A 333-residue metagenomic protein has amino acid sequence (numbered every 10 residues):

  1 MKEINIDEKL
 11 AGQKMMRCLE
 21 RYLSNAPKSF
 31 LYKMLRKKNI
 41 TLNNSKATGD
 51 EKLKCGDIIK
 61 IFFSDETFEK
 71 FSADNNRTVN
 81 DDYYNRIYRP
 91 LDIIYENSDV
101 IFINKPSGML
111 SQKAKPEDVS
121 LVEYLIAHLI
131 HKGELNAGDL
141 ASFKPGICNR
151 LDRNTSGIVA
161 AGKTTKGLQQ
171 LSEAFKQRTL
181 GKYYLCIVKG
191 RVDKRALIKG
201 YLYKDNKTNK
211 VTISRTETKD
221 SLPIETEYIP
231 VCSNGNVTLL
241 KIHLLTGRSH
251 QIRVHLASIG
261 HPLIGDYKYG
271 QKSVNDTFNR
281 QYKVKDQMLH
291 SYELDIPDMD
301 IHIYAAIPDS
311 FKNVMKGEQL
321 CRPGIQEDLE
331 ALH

Functional and structural regions predicted by a protein language model:
M1-Y203, Y304, P308-V314, C321-G324 (+1 more regions): RNA pseudouridine synthases
L42-N44, I259, P297: Short strand-turn-strand beta-turns centered on an Asx-Gly dipeptide
Y83-Y88, D193-A196, T216-T226, M288-L289: Short coil-to-beta-strand transition motifs
I94-Y95, D152, Y203, I229-C232 (+2 more regions): Well-ordered beta-strand positions
E117-L125, T165, G235-D295, L332: Pseudouridine synthase
I130, D193-K194, K207, S233-N236 (+1 more regions): Short, conserved beta-turn/loop elements at beta-strand boundaries and strand-helix junctions
N149-R150, E217-K219, K283-D286: Short Gly/Pro-enriched turn/cap motifs at secondary-structure boundaries
T208-V211, L222-P223, K272-F278: Short Pro/Gly-enriched beta-strand edge/turn motifs at strand-loop
